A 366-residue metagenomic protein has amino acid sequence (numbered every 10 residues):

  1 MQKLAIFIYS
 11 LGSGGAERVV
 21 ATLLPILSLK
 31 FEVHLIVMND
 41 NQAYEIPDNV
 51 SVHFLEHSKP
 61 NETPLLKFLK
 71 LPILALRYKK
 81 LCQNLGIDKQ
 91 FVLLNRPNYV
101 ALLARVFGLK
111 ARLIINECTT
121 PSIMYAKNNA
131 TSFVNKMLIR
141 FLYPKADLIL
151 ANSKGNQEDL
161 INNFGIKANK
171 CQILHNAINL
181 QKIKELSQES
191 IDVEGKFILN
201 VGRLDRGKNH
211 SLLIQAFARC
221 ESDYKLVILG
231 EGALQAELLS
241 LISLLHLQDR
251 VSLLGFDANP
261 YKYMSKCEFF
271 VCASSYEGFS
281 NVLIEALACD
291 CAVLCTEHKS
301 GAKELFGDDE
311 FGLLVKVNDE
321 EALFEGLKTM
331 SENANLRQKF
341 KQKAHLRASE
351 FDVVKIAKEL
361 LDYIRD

Functional and structural regions predicted by a protein language model:
I6-G14, R18-T22, I26-L69, N156 (+3 more regions): N-terminal strand-loop element at the rim of the active site of nucleotide-sugar-dependent glycosyltransferases
E17-T22, K196, N200-R219, A233-L239 (+2 more regions): A conserved mid-protein helix/loop that constitutes part of the nucleotide-sugar donor-binding site
F54, D308-E320, K328-N335, S349: Conserved acidic donor-binding segment of nucleotide-sugar-dependent glycosyltransferases
L69-I73, R112, S122-L142: Nucleotide-sugar donor phosphate/pyrophosphate-binding loop at the beta->alpha transition of glycosyltransferases
V92-N98, E117: Short His-centered aromatic/hydrophobic patch
Y125-A126, E158-E194, K262, L361: Acidic anion/phosphate-binding donor-loop and adjacent secondary structure in glycosyltransferase catalytic cores
F256, S275: Aromatic "clamp/platform" in nucleotide-sugar-dependent glycosyltransferases that forms part of the donor/acceptor
A292-T296: Short hydrophobic beta-strand element within catalytic cores of glycosyltransferases and related nucleotide-activated
